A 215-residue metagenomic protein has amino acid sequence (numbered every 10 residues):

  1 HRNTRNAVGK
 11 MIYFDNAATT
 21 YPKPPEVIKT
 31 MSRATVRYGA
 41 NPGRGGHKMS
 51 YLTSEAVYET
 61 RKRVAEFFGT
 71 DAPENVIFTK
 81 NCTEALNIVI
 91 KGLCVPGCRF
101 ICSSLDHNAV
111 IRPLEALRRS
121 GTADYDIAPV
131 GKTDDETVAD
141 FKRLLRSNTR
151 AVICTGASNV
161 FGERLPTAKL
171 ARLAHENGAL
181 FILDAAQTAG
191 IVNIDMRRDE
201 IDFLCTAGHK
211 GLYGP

Functional and structural regions predicted by a protein language model:
H1-P215: Pyridoxal 5′-phosphate
